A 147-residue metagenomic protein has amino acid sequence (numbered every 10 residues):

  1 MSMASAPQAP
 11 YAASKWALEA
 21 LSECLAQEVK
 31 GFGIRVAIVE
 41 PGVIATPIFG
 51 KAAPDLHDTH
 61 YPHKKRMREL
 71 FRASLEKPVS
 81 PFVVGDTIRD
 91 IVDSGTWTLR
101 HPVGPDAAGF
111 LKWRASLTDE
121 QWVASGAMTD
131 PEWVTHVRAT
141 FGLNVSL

Functional and structural regions predicted by a protein language model:
M3, C24-R35: Active-site-adjacent segment of SDR/Rossmann-fold oxidoreductases
S5-A9: Active-site loop immediately N-terminal to the catalytic Tyr-X3-Lys motif of short-chain dehydrogenase/reductase
S14: Active-site helix of classical SDR
L18: Catalytic Tyr-X3-Lys loop
G31-T98: SDR active-site lid
R100-F110: Short-chain dehydrogenase/reductase
G109-T118: Mobile cap/lid helix-loop segments that border enzyme active or cofactor-binding sites and regulate substrate access
E120-L147: Non-catalytic terminal and boundary segments that flank Rossmann-like NAD(P)-dependent oxidoreductase
